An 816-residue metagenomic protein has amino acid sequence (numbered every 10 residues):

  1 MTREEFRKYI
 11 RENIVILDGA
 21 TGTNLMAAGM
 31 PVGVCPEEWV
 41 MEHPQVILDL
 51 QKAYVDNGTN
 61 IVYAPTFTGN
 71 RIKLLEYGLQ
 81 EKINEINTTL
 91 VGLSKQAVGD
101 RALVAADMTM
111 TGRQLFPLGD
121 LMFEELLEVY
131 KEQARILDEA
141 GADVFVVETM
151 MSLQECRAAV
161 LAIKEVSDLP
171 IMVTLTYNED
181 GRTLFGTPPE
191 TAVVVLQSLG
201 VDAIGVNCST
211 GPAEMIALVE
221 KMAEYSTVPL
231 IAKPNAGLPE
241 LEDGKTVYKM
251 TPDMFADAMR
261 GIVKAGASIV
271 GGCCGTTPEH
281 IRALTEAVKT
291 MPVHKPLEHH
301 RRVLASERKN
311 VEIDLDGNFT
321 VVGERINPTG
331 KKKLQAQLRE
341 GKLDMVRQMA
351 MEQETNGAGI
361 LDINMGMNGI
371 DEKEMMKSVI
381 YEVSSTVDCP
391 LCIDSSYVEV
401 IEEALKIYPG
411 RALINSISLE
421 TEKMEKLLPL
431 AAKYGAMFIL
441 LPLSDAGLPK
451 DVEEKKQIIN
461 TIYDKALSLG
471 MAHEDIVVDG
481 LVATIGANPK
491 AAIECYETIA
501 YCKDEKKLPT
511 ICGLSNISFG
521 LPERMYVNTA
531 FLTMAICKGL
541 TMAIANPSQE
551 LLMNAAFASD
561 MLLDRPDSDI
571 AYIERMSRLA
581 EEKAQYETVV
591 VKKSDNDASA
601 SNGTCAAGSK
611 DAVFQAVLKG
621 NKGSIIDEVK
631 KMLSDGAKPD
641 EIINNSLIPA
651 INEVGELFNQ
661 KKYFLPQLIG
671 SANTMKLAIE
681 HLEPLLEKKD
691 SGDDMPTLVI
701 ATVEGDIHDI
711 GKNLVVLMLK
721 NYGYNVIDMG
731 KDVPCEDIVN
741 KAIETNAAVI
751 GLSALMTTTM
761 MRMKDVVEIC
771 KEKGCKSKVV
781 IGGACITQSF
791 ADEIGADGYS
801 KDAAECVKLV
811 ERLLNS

Functional and structural regions predicted by a protein language model:
M1-D479, A483-S816: Domain-level signal for soluble alpha/beta catalytic cores
